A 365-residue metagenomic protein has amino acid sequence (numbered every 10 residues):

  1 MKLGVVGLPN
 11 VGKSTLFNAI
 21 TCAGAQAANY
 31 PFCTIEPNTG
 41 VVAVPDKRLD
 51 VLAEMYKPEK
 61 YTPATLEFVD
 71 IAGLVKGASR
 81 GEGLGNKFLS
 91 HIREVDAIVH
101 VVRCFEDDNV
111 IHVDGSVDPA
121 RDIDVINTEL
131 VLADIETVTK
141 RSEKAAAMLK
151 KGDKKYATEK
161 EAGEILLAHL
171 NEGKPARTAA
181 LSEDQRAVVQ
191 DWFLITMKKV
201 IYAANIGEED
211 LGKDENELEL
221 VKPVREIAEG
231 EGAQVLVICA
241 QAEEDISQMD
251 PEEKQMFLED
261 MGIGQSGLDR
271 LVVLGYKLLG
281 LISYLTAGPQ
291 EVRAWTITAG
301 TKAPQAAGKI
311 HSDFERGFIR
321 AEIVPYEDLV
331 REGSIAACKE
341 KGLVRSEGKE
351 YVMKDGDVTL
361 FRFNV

Functional and structural regions predicted by a protein language model:
M1-I111, K140, A145: Conserved G1/Walker A P-loop phosphate-binding module
K2-V6, F17, K144-V352, T359 (+1 more regions): C-terminal-of-GTPase-core extension/linker across diverse P-loop GTPases
V6, F32, P37-G40, K47-L49 (+15 more regions): Short capping/connector residues at structural and topological boundaries
F32, D46-L49, T62-F68, E82-D96 (+9 more regions): Amphipathic alpha-helical transducer elements in NTP-driven molecular machines
G40-P45, A72-E82, R93-Y156, H169-S182 (+2 more regions): Conserved Switch II/interswitch segment of TRAFAC-class P-loop GTPases
I92, M353-K354: Short, well-ordered loop/turn sites that connect or cap secondary structure elements
